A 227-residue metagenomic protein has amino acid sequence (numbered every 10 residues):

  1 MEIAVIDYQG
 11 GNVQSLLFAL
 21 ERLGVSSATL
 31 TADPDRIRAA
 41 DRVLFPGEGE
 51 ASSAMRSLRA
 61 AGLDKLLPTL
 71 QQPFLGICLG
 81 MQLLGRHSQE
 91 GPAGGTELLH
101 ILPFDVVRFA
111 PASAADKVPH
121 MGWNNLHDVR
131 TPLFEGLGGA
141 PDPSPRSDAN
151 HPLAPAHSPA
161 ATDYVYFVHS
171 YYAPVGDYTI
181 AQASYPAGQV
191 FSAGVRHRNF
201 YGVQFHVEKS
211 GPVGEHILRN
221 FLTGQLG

Functional and structural regions predicted by a protein language model:
M1-A4: Extreme N-terminal starter segment of soluble prokaryotic enzymes
V13-V25: N-terminal G-site helix/loop of the GST-like fold
S26-R36: A short beta-strand-loop structural module common to alpha/beta enzyme folds
R36-I37, L66: Structural alpha-helical scaffold elements that stabilize or flank donor/cofactor-binding regions in carbohydrate
A40: An anion/phosphate-binding loop that grips the pyrophosphate of nucleotide cofactors and donors
L44-P46, G202: Structural motif
G49-N124: Cysteine-nucleophile active-site neighborhood
T69, V106-G227: Amide-donor transfer/coupling interface in amidating biosynthetic enzymes
